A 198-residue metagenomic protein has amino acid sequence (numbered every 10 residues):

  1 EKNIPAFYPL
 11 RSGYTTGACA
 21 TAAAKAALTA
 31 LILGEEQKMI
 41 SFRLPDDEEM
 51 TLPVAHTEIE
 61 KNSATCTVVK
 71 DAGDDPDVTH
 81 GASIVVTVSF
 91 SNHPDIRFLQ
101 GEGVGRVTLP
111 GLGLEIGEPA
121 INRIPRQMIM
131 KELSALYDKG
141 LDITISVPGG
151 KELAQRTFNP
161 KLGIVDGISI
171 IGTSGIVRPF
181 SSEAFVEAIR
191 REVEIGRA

Functional and structural regions predicted by a protein language model:
E1-L162: Generic N-terminal targeting/processing segments that precede catalytic cores or assembly contacts
F98, F158-I171, R178, E183: Phosphate/diphosphate-binding glycine-rich loops and adjacent basic-rich segments that engage nucleotide
L109-G113, I168-G175: Gly-rich Lys/Arg/Thr-decorated short loops/hinges at beta-loop-alpha junctions or inter-strand turns that position
A184-E192: Active-site glycine-rich loop that binds ribose-phosphate moieties when present
I195: Glycine-rich ThDP/TPP pyrophosphate-binding loop and its adjacent helix/strand module within ThDP-dependent enzymes
A198: Conserved small/polar residues in nucleotide/adenosyl-binding loops
